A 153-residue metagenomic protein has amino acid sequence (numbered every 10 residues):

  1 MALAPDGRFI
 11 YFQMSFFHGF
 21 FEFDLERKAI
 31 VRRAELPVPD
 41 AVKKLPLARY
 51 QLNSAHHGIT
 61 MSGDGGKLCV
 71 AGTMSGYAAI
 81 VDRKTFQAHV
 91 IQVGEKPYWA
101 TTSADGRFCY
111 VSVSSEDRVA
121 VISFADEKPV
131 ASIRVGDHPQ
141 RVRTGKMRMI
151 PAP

Functional and structural regions predicted by a protein language model:
M1-P153: Predominantly soluble domains enriched in secretory-pathway, periplasmic, or organellar proteins
